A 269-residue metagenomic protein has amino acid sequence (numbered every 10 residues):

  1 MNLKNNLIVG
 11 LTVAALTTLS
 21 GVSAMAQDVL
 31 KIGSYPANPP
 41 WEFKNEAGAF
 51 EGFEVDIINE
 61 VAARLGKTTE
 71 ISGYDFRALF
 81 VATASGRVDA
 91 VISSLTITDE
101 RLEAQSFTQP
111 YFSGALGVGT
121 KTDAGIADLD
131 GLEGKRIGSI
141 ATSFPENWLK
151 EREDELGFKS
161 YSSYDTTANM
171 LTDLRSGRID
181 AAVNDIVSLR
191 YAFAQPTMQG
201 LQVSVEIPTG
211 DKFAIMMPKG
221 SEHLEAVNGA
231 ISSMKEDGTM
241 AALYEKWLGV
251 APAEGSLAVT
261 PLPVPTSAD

Functional and structural regions predicted by a protein language model:
M1-L11: Bacterial N-terminal signal peptides that target proteins for export
S20-A26: Sec/Tat signal peptide C-region and signal peptidase I cleavage site
Q27-L95, S163, D237: Extracytoplasmic small-molecule ligand-binding "clamshell" domains of the periplasmic binding protein/Venus flytrap
K31, K67-T68, A84-S93, K135-R136 (+3 more regions): Alpha-to-beta junction loops
Y35-P36, F112-T120, R190-S232, V250-D269: Periplasmic-binding protein-like
K44, I58-G66, P145-Y164, Y191-T197: Ligand-binding cleft/hinge of the Venus flytrap
V55-R64, D123-I126, D130-G131, K135-R136 (+2 more regions): Extended ligand-binding regions for polar small-molecule ligands
A63, T68-G131, G200-L201, I207 (+1 more regions): Acidic, polar ligand-binding/catalytic clefts
